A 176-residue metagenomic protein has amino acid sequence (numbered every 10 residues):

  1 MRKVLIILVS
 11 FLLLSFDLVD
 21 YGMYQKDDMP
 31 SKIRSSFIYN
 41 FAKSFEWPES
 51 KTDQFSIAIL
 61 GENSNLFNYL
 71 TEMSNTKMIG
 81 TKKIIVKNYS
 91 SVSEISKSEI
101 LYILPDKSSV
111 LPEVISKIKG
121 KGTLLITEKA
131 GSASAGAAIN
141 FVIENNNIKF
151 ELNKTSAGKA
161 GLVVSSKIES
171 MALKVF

Functional and structural regions predicted by a protein language model:
R2-L5, S15-F176: Short hydrophobic alpha-helices and adjacent helix-cap/hinge residues
F11-L12: Repetitive helical segments and hydrophobic/amphipathic motifs
